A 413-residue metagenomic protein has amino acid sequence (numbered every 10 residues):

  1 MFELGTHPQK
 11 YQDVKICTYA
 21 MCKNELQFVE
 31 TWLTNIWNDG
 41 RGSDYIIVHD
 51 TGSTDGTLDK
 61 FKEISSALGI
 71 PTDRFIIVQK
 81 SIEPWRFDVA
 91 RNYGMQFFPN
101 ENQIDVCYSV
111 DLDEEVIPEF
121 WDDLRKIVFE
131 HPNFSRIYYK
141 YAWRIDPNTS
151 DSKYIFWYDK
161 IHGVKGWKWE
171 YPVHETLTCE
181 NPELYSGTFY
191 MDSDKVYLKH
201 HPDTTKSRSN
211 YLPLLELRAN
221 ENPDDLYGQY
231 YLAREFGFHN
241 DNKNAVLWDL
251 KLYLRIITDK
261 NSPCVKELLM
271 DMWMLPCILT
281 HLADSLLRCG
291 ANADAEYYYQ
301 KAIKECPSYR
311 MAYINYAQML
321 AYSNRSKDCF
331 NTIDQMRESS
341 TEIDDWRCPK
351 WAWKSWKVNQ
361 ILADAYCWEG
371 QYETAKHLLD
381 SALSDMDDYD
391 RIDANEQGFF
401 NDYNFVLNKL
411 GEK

Functional and structural regions predicted by a protein language model:
F2-T6, F87-Q96, Y108, V116-N244: Catalytic-site signature of metal-activated, phosphate-bearing donor transferases, centered on the GT-A/GT-A-like
C22-G40, Y45: Short, well-formed alpha-helical segments that are part of the catalytic scaffolds of diverse glycosyltransferases
N35, R41, V48-F61, S81-P84 (+1 more regions): A conserved acidic beta->alpha catalytic loop
K62-Y93, F97: Conserved donor nucleotide-binding strand/loop of the catalytic core
Y211, A245-V246, A295, C329 (+1 more regions): Single-residue signature of alpha-solenoid repeat helices
A219-N222, Y253-L275, S340-A352, Y389-I392: Flexible helix-coil transition and linker loops at the boundaries of alpha-helical arrays
D225, Y309, D388-Y389, E396: Residue-level recognition of tetratricopeptide repeat
